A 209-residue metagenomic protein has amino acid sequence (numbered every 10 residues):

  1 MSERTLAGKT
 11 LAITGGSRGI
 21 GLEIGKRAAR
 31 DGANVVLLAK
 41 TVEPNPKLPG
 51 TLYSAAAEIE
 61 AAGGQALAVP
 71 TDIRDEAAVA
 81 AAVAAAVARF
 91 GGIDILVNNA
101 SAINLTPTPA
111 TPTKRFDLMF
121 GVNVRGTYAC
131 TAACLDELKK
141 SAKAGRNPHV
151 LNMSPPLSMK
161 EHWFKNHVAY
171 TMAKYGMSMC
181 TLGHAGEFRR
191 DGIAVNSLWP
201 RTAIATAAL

Functional and structural regions predicted by a protein language model:
S17-R18: Conserved glycine-rich cofactor-binding loop
D31-S54: Conserved glycine-rich Rossmann-like NAD(P)H-binding loop of the short-chain dehydrogenase/reductase
G50, P70-A81, T113: The beta1-alpha1 cofactor-binding region of Rossmann-like NAD(H)/NADP(H)-dependent oxidoreductases
N99-N104: Conserved NAD(P)H cofactor-binding loop of Rossmann-fold oxidoreductase domains
P107-T108, P112-D117: Substrate-binding pocket helix/loop in short-chain dehydrogenase/reductase
T131-A132, L182: A short, exposed helix-loop element centered on a Lys and neighboring polar residues
K139-R190, W199-I204: Catalytic loop of short-chain dehydrogenase/reductase
